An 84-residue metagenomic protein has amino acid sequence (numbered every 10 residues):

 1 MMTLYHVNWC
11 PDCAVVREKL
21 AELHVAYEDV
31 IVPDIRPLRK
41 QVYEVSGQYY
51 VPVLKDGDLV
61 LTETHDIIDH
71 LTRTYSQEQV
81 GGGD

Functional and structural regions predicted by a protein language model:
M1-V25: Local sequence-structure signature of Cys/Sec-based thiol-disulfide redox active-site neighborhoods
N8, I31-D34, D58: Structured beta->alpha junctions
P11-A14, P37, T62-E63: Residues that form or flank phosphate/diphosphate-binding pockets in enzymes that use nucleotide phosphates
A14, E18, K40, D69: Alpha-helical elements of the RecA-like P-loop NTPase motor core of helicases
A26-L38: Thiol-based oxidoreductase modules, predominantly thioredoxin-like and allied folds used for disulfide exchange
Y43-Y50: Thiol/disulfide oxidoreductase modules built on the thioredoxin-like
P52-V60: A short, hydrophobic beta-strand/beta-hairpin element that forms part of a small beta-sheet core
G57, D66-D84: C-terminal basic regulatory modules in eukaryotic proteins
